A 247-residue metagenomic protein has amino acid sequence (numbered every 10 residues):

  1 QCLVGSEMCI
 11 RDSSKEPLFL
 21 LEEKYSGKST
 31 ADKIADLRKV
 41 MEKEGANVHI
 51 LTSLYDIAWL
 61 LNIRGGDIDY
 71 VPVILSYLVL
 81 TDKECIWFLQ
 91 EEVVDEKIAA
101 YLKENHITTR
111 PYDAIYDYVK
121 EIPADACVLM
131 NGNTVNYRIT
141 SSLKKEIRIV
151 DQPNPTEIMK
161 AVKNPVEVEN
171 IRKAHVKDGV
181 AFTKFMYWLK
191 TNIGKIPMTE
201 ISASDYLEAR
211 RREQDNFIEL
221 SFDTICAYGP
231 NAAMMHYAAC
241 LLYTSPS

Functional and structural regions predicted by a protein language model:
Q1-G5, Y243-S247: Single conserved hydrophobic/aromatic residue that forms the stacking wall/gate of nucleotide- or nucleobase-binding
V4-I201, D205-Y206, R212-E219: Terminal domain-start leader segments
N62-R64, I193-G194, G229-A233, S247: Charge-rich, low-complexity amphipathic helices in intrinsically disordered tails/linkers adjacent to domains
Y112-Y118, A238-S245: Phosphate/diphosphate-binding loops
E208, I225-L242: Flexible, glycine/threonine-enriched loop-and-boundary segments that flank and lead into catalytic domains of large
